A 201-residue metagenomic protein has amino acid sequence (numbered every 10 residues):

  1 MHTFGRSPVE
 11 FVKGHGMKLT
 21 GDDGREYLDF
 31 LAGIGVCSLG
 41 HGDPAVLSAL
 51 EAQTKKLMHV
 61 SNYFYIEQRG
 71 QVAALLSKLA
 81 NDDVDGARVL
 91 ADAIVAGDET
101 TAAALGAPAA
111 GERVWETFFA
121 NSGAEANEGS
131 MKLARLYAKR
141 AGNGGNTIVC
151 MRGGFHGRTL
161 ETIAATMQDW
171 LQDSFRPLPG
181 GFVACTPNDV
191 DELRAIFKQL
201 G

Functional and structural regions predicted by a protein language model:
M1-K18, F64, T186: Active-site-adjacent loop/helix segments that line or gate small-molecule/cofactor pockets in enzymes
E10-V12, A107-E112, R140-G142, S174-P177 (+1 more regions): Solvent-exposed alpha-helices and their adjacent loops that cap or buttress functional pockets in soluble metabolic
H15, F30-A32, M151: A secondary-structure boundary/capping signal
G21-D22: Short, acidic, Ser/Thr-enriched surface-loop or helix-capping motifs
E26-A141: Glycine-rich loop-to-alpha-helix module at the N-terminal edge of alpha/beta enzyme cores
S130, I148, F182: Conserved hydrophobic/aromatic pocket- or pore-lining residues that grip, position, or stack substrates in active sites
Y137-G157: Conserved PLP-anchoring active-site segment centered on the Schiff-base-forming lysine
M151-G201: PLP-dependent aminotransferase-class I/II
